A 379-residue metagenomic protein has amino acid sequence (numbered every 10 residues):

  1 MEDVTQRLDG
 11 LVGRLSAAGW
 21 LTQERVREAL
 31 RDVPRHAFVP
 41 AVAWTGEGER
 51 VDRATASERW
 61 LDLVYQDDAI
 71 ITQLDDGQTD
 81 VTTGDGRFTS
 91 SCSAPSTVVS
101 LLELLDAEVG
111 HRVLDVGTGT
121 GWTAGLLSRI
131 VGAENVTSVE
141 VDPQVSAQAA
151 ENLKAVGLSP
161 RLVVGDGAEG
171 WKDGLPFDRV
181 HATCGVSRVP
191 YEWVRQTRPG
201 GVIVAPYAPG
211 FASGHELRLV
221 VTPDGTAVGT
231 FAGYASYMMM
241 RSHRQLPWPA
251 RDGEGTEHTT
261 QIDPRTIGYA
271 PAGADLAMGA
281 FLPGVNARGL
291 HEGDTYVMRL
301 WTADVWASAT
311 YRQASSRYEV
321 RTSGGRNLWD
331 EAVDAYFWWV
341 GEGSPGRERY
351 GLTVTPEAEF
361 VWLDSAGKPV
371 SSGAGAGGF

Functional and structural regions predicted by a protein language model:
E2-L114, T123, V145, A149 (+1 more regions): Class I SAM-dependent transferase core
G19, P34-F38, A182, Y336 (+1 more regions): Short amphipathic alpha-helical segments enriched in hydrophobics
G86-V204, P209-F211: Conserved nucleotide-cofactor-binding alpha/beta core module
H181, S187-V297, A374-G378: Class I SAM-binding transferase module
T295-T302, V361: Short, hydrophobic/proline-enriched secondary-structure or compact coil segments at domain edges
D304, S308-F379: C-terminal target-recognition/interaction regions appended to catalytic cores
